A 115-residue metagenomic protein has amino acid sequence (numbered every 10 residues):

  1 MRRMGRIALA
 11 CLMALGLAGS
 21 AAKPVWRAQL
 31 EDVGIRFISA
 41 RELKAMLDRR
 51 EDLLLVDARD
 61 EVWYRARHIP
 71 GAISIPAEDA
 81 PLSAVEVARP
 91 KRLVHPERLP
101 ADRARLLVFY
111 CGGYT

Functional and structural regions predicted by a protein language model:
M1-R2: N-terminal secretory signal peptides that target proteins for export/translocation
R6-A66: Flexible, polar/low-complexity N-terminal or interdomain linker segments that lie immediately upstream of folded
G34-F37, A84-V85, A101, G113-T115: Soluble non-cytosolic domains of exported or imported proteins
L54-D57, A72-P76, L106-Y110: Structural recognition of the beta-strand scaffold that forms the well-ordered cores of secreted hydrolase catalytic
D60-W63, D79-L82, G113-T115: Solvent-exposed loop/turn segments at secondary-structure junctions within structured extracellular/periplasmic domains
I69: Glycine-rich loop at the start of a catalytic domain that most often binds anionic cofactors/ligands
I75-P90: Acidic/histidine-rich helix-loop elements that form or flank divalent-metal/phosphate-binding sites at the catalytic
P90-T115: Catalytic cysteine-centered active loop of the rhodanese-like fold, especially the PTP/DSP P-loop
